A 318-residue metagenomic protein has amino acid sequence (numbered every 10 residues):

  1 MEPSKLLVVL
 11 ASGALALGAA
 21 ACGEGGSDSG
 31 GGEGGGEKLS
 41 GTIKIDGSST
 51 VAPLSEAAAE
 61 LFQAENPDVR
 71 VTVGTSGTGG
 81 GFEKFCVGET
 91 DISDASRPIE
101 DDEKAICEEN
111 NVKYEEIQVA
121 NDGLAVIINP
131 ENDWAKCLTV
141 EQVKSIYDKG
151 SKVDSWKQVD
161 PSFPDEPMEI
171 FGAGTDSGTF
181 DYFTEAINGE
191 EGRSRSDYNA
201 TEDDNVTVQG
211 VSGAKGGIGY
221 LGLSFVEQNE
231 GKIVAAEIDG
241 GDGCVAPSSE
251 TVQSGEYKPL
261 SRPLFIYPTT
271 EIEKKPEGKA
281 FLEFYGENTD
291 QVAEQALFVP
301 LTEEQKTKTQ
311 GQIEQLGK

Functional and structural regions predicted by a protein language model:
M1-L10: Bacterial N-terminal signal peptides that target proteins for export
A11-L15: Hydrophobic helical h-region of N-terminal Sec-dependent signal peptides in bacterial secretory/periplasmic proteins
L17-A21: C-terminal motif of bacterial Sec signal peptides marking the signal peptidase cleavage site
G23-K318: Flexible loop/hinge segments at secondary-structure junctions
